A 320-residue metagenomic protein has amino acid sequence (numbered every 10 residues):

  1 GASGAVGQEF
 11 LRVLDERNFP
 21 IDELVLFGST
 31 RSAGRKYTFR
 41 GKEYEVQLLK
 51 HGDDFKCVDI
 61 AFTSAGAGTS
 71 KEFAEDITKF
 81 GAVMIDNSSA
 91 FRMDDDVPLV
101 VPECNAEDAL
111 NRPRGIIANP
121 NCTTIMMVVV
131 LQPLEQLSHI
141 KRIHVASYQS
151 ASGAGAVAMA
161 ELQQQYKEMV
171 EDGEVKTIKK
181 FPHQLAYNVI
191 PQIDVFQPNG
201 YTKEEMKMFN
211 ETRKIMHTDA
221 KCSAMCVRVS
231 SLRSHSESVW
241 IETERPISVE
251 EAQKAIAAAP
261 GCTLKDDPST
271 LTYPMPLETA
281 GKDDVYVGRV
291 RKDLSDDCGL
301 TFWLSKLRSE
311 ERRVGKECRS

Functional and structural regions predicted by a protein language model:
G1, I117-A118, S238-E242, T301-K306: Short glycine-rich or small-residue beta-strand-to-loop segments that form or flank ligand, phosphate, metal/Fe-S
G1-L185, K221, K254, T279 (+3 more regions): N-terminal Rossmann-like NAD(P) cofactor-binding subdomain of oxidoreductases, focused on the glycine-rich
T30-S32, C122-T123, S147-A154, V189-F196 (+2 more regions): Glycine-rich beta-alpha junction loops
P182-L232: Oxyanion-binding "anion nests"
L232-S238: Conserved glycine-rich beta-strand-loop-beta hairpin in the small C-terminal domain of fold type I
V249-P260: Short amphipathic alpha-helices in soluble, non-transmembrane regions that often serve as interface/regulatory elements
L264-G288: A glycine-rich dinucleotide-binding beta-alpha-beta segment and adjacent secondary-structure elements that constitute
R312-C318: Conserved small/polar residues in nucleotide/adenosyl-binding loops
